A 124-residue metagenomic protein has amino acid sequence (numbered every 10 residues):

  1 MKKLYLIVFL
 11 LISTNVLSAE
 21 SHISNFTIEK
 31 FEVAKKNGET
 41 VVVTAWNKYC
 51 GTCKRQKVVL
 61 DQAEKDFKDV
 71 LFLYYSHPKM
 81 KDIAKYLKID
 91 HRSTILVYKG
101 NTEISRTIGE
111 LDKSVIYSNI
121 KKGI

Functional and structural regions predicted by a protein language model:
L4-S13: Sec-dependent N-terminal signal peptides
L17-G38, Y117-I124: N-terminal leader/targeting and pre-domain segments
H22, A45, E64, K68-D82: Thiol-based oxidoreductase modules, predominantly thioredoxin-like and allied folds used for disulfide exchange
K36-K48: Short active-site neighborhood of thiol/selenol oxidoreductases, capturing the structured segment around
C50-C53, I95: The canonical Cys-X-X-Cys-His
T52-D66: Typically the conserved alpha-helix immediately C-terminal to a functionally engaged Cys/Sec in thioredoxin-like
L87-L96: Structural micro-motif
K99-I124: Non-catalytic, surface beta->alpha helical segment in thiol-disulfide oxidoreductase systems
